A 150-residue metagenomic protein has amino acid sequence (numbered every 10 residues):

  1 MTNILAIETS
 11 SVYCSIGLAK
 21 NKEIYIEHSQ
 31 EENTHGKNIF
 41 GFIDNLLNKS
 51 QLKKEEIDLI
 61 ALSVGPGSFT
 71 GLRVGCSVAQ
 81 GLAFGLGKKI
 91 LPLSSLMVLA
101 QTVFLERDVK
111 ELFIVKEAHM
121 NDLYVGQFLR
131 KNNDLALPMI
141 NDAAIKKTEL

Functional and structural regions predicted by a protein language model:
M1-V64: N-terminal beta-alpha supersecondary unit
V12, G65-P66, A118-N121: Short glycine-rich anion-binding loops that position phosphate/pyrophosphate groups of nucleotides and phosphorylated
E23, S77-A83, G126-L129: Short, basic/glycine-rich phosphate-binding loops at helix/coil junctions that contact nucleotide phosphates
E31-T34, K89-L150: Surface "functional belts" at beta-alpha junctions
L46-S50, G85, V103: Stable alpha-helical structural segments in soluble proteins, enriched in small hydrophobic residues
E55-E56, L86, D108: Residue-level preference for short coil/turn positions at secondary-structure junctions
L59-S95: DPxDG-like acidic metal-binding loop motif
